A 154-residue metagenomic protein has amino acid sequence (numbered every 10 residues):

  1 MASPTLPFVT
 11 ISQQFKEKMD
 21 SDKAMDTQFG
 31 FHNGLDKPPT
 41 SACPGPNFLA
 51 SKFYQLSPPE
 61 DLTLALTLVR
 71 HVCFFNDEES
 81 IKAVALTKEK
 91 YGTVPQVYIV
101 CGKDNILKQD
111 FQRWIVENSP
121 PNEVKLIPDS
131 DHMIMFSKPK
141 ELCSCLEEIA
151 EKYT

Functional and structural regions predicted by a protein language model:
M1, F53-Y54, Y91, Y98: Aromatic side chains
M1-S41, P46, N76-I81: Flexible "cap/lid" loop of the alpha/beta hydrolase fold
T10-K16, Q112-W114, P139-E141: Short, glycine/charged-enriched secondary-structure capping and boundary segments
K16, D20, Y54, R70 (+1 more regions): A generic structural signal for secondary-structure junctions that act as hinges or helix/strand caps at the edges
G45-L56: Helix-loop "lid/cap" segments that line or gate small-molecule binding pockets
P59-T63, T67-M135, Y153: Conserved serine/cysteine hydrolase catalytic core
M135-K152: Post-His helix in hydrolase/transferase enzymes
